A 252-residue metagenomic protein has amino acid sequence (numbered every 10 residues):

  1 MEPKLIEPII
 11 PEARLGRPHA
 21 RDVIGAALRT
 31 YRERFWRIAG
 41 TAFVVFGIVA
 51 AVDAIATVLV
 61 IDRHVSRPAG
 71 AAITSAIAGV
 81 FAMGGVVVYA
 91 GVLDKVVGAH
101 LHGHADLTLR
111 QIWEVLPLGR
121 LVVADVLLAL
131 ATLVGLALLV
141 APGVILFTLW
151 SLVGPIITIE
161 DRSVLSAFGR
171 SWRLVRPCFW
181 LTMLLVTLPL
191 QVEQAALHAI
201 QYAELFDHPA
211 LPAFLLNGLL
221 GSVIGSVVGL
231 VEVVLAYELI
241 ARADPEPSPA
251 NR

Functional and structural regions predicted by a protein language model:
E2-R14, A26, V60-R63, A69 (+5 more regions): Juxtamembrane transition segments at transmembrane-helix termini in multipass membrane proteins
A13-P18, R32: N-terminal targeting sequences that direct proteins away from the cytosol to non-cytosolic compartments
R21-I48, Q111-V134, L146-H198: Interfacial aromatic "cap" segments that immediately flank transmembrane helices in multipass membrane proteins
G25-A42, A78-L107: Cytosolic-side membrane-entry/anchor segment at the start of a transmembrane helix
A39, G84-V88, P142-I145, V223 (+1 more regions): Residue-level signal for the membrane-embedded core of alpha-helical transmembrane segments, especially mid-helix
F46-T57: Alpha-helical transmembrane segments of multi-pass membrane proteins
R63-G85: Membrane-embedded or membrane-proximal helical elements that form or frame transporter/channel pores
I77-G84, L138-A141, L188, L215-I224: Hydrophobic alpha-helical transmembrane segments of multi-pass membrane proteins
